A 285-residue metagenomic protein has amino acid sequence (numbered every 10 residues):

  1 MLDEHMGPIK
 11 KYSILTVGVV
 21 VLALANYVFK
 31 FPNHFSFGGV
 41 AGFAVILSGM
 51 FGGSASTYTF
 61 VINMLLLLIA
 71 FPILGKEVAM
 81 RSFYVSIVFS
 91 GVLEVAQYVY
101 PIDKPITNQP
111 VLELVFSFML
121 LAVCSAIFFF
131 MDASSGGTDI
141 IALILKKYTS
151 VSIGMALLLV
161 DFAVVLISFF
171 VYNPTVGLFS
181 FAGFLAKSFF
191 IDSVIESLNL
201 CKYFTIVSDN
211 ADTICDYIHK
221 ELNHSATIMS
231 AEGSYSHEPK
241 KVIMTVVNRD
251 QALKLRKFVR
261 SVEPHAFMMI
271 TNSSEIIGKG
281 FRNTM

Functional and structural regions predicted by a protein language model:
M1-A211: Core subunits and conserved enzymes of cellular information-processing and envelope-translocation systems across
M50, M155-V160, L166, V176 (+1 more regions): Positively charged, small/polar-rich N-terminal and surface patches that mediate targeting and assembly and bind
